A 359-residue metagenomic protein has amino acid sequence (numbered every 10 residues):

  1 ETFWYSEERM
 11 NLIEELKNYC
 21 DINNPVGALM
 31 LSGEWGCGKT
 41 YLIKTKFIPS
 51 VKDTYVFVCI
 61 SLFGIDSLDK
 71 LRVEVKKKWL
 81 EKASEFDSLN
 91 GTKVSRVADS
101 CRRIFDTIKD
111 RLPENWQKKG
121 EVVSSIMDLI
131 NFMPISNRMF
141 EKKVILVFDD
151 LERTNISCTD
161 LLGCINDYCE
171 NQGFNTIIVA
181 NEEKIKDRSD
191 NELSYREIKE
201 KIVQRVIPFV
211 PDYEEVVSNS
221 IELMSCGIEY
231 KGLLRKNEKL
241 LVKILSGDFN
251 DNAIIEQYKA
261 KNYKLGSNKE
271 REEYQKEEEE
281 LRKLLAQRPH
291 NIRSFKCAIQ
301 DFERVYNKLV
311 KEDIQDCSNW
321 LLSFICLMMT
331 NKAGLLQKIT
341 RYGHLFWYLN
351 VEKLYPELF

Functional and structural regions predicted by a protein language model:
T2, E7-N24: Pre-Walker A adenine-sensing motif
V26, G36-C37, F63-L68, E182-K186 (+1 more regions): Conserved nucleotide-binding/hydrolysis micro-motifs of P-loop NTPases
G27-A28, G33-E34, T40-E141: P-loop NTPase nucleotide-binding core
R138-E183, D190-L193: Conserved Walker B catalytic segment
K184-V203, I221-E222: Short regulatory helix/loop adjacent to the ATP-binding pocket of P-loop NTPases
V203-Y274: Conserved small helical "lid"/interfacial subdomain of P-loop NTPases
Q287-A298: The conserved phosphate-sensing helix
K296, Q300-F359: Extended alpha-helical coiled-coil/bundle linker/stalk regions that scaffold oligomerization and domain organization
